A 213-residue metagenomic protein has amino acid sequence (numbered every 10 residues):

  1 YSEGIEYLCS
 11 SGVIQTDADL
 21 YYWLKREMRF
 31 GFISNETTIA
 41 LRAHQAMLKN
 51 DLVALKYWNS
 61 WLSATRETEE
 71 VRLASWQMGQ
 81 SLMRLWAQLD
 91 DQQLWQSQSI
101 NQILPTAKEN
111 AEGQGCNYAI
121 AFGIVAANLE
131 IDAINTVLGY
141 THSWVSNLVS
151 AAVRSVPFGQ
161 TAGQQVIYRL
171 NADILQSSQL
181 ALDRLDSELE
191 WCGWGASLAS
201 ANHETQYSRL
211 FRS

Functional and structural regions predicted by a protein language model:
Y1-N50: Glycine/small-residue-rich interface belts in oligomeric ring/scaffold proteins and their assembly partners
C9, A127-N128, R154: Terminal alpha-helical segments
G12, F32, I39, A46 (+8 more regions): Short, contiguous, pocket-lining structural segments that sit at or immediately flank catalytic/ligand-binding sites
V13, Y140-S213: C-terminal auxiliary extensions adjacent to catalytic cores
Y22-N35, T65-E69, K108-C116, S143-V153 (+1 more regions): Short, mixed-charge aromatic SLiMs
T37, R42, A46-L129: Internal, conserved structured core segments that host functional sites
G123, A127-T136, Y140-S150: Active-site rim beta-loop-alpha module in soluble metabolic enzymes
